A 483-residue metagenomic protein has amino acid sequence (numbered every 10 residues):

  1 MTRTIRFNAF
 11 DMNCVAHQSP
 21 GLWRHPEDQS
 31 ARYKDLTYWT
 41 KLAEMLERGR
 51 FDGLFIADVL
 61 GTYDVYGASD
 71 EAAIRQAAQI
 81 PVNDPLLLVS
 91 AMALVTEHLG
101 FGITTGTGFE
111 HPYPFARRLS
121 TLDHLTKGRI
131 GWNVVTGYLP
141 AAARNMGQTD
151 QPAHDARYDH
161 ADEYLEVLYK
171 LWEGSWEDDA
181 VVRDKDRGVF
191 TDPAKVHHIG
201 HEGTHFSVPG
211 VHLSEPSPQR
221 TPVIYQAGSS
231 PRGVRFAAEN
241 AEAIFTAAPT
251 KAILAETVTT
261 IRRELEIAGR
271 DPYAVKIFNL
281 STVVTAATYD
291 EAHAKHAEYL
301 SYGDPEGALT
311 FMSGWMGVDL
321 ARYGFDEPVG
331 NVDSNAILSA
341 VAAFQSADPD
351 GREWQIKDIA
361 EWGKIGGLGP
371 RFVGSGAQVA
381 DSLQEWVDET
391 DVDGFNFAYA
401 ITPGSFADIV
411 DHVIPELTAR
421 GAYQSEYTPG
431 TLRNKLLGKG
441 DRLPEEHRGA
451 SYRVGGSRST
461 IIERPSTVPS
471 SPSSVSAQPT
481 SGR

Functional and structural regions predicted by a protein language model:
M1-R483: N-terminal glycine-rich cofactor-binding segment that shapes the pocket for flavin-like pterin cofactors
